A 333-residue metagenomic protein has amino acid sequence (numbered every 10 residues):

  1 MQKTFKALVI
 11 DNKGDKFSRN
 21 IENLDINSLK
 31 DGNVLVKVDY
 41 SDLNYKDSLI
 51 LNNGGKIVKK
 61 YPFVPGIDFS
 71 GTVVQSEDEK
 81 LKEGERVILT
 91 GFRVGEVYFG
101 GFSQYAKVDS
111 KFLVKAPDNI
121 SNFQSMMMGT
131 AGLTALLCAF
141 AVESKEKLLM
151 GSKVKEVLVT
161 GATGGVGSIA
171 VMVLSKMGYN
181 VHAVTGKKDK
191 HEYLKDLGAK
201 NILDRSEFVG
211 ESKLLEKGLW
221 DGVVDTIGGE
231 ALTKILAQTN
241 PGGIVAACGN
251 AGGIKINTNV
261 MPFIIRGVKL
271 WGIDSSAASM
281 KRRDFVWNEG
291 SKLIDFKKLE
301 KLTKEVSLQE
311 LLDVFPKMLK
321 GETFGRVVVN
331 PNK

Functional and structural regions predicted by a protein language model:
K3, K281-K333: C-terminal hydrophobic helical "lid"/dimerization subdomain of Rossmann-like NAD(P)H-dependent oxidoreductases
N27-D42, G54-V94: Glycine-rich beta-strand-centered segment in the early N-terminal region that forms part of a ligand/cofactor-binding
D68, E85-R86, Y105, K176 (+1 more regions): Residue-level marker of beta-strand positions
I88, D221-V224, A246: N-terminal Rossmann-like NAD(P) cofactor-binding module of classical short-chain dehydrogenase/reductase
T90-V157: NAD(P)H dinucleotide-binding glycine-rich loop of Rossmann-like/cofactor-binding domains, especially the beta1-alpha1
G132-L133, G161-S168, G228: Glycine-rich NAD(P) Rossmann-fold beta1-alpha1 loop
S175-E230: Adenosine-nucleotide cofactor-binding segment
E230-F296, N330-N332: Glycine-rich phosphate-binding loop and adjacent beta-alpha segment of Rossmann(oid) nucleotide-cofactor-binding
